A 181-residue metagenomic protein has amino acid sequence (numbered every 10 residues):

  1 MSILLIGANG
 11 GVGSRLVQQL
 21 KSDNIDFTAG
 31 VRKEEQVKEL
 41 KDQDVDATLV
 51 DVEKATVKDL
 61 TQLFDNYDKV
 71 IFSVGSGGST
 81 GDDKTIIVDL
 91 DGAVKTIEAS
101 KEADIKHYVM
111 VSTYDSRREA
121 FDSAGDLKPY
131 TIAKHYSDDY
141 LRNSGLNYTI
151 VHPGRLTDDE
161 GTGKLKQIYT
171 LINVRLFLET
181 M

Functional and structural regions predicted by a protein language model:
S2, D68-K69, H107: Structural motif
I3-I25, G30: N-terminal Rossmann NAD(P)H-binding glycine-rich loop of SDR-like oxidoreductase domains
L4, T28, T48, V109 (+1 more regions): Conserved beta-strand positions in the Rossmann-like core of class I SAM-dependent methyltransferases
D23, Q43, S144: Conserved dinucleotide-binding and phosphotransfer motif residues
V31-K95, A99-E102: NAD(P)H-binding glycine-rich loop region in Rossmannoid oxidoreductase-like domains and their noncatalytic homologs
S76-K166: Glycine-/Pro-rich loop/turn segments that contact NAD(P) or position catalytic residues in Rossmann-like domains
A93, I172-M181: Substrate-positioning beta->alpha
